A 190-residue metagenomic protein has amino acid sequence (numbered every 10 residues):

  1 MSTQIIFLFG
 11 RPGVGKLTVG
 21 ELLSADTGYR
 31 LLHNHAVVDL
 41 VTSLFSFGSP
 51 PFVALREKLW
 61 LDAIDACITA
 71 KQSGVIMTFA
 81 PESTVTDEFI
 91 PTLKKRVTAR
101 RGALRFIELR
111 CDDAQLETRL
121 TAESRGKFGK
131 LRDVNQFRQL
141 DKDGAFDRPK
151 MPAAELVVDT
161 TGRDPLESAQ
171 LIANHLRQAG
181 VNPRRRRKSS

Functional and structural regions predicted by a protein language model:
L8: Hydrophobic anchor at the beta1->P-loop junction of P-loop NTPases
R11: P-loop (Walker A) phosphate-binding loop of NTP-binding proteins
G15: Conserved glycine(s) of the Walker
T18-I68: Conserved substrate/cofactor phosphate-moiety recognition/catalytic segment in nucleotide-dependent phosphotransferases
L55-E108: Glycine-rich phosphate-binding loop used to anchor ATP phosphates in small-molecule kinases, encompassing both
W60, I64, P165-L176: Short, amphipathic alpha-helical "lid/cap" segments that border enzyme active or binding sites
T98-T121, V158: Conserved phosphate-donor/acceptor-positioning beta-strand/loop module used by diverse small-molecule
T118, A122-L171, N182-R185, S190: Small-molecule kinase domains that catalyze NTP-dependent phosphoryl transfer to phosphate-bearing small molecules
